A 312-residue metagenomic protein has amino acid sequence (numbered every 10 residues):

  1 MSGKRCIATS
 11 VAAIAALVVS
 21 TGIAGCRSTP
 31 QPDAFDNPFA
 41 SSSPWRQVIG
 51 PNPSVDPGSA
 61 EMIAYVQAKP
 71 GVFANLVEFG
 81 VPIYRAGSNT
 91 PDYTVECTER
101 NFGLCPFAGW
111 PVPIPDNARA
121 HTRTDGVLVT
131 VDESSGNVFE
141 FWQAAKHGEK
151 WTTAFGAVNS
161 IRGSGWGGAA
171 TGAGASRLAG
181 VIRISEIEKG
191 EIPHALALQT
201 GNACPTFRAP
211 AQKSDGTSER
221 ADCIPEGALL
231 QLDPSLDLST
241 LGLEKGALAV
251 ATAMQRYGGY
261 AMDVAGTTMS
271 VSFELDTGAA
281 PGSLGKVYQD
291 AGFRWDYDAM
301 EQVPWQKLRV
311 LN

Functional and structural regions predicted by a protein language model:
G3-R27: Secretory targeting and sorting signals
T29-N312: Short, surface-exposed polybasic-aromatic patches that bind anionic ligands, especially phosphate groups
